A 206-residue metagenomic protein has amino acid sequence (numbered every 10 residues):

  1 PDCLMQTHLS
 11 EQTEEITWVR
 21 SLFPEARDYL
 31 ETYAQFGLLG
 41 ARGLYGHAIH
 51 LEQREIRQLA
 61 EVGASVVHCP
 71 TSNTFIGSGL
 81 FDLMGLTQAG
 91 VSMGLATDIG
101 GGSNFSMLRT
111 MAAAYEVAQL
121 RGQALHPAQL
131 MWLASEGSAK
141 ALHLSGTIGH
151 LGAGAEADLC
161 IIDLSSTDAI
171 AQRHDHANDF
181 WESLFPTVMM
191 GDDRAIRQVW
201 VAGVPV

Functional and structural regions predicted by a protein language model:
P1-G101, Q119-A124: Active-site core of metal-dependent hydrolases
T17-W18, S78-G79, F105-M107, L142 (+1 more regions): Short, well-ordered secondary-structure micro-motifs
S21-A26, F105-T110, D175: Short, flexible, mixed-charge acidic loops at enzyme active sites
D28-Y29, T87-M93, A113-L120, A171-V188 (+1 more regions): Short, structured secondary-structure boundary patches
Y29-T32, D82, A134, L184 (+1 more regions): Hydrophobic alpha-helical segments typical of transmembrane helices and their membrane-interface/capping positions
Q35-R42, M84-D168: His/Asp/Glu-enriched, well-ordered alpha-helical/loop segment that forms or immediately abuts the divalent-metal
E156-V206: C-terminal cap of metal-dependent C-N hydrolases
